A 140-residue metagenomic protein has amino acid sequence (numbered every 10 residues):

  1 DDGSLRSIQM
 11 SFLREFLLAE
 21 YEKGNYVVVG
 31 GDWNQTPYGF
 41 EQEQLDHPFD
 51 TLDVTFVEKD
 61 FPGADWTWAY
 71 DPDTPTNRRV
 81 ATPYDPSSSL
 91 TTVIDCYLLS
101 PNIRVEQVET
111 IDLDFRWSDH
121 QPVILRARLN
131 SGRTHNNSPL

Functional and structural regions predicted by a protein language model:
D1-L140: Active-site regions of metal-assisted phosphoester/phosphodiester hydrolases, unifying DNase/endonuclease modules
